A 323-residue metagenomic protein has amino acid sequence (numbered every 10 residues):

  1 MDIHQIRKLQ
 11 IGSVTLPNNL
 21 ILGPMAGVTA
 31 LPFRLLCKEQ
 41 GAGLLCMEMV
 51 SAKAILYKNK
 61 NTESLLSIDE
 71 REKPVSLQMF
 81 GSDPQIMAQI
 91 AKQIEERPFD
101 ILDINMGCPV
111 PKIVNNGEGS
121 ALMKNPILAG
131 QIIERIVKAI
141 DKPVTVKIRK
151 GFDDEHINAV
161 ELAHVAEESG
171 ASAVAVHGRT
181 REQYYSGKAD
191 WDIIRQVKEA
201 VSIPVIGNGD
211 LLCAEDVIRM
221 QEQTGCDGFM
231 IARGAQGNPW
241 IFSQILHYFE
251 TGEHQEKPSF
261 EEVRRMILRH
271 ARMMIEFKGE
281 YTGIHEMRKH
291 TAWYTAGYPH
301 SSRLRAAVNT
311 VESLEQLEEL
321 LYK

Functional and structural regions predicted by a protein language model:
M1-K8, G12, L16, L20 (+8 more regions): Alpha/beta catalytic cores of nucleotide-metabolism and tRNA/nucleoside-modifying enzymes
D2-Q10, M25-D100: Glycine-rich, positively charged N-terminal anion/phosphate-binding segment
L9-I21, K53-V75, C108, I113-N116 (+2 more regions): N-terminal small/glycine-rich loop or linker at the start of catalytic domains across soluble metabolic enzymes
L20-P24, L45-M47, V75-M79, L102 (+4 more regions): Hydrophobic faces of well-ordered beta-strands that scaffold small-molecule active sites in alpha/beta enzyme cores
M25, V50-A52, F80-S82, G107-P109 (+4 more regions): Active-site beta-loop-alpha junctions enriched in small/polar residues
E39, A88-E118, I127-I203: Alpha/beta enzyme core
L56-N61, V114-G117, I157-N158, S186-A189 (+2 more regions): Short secondary-structure transition/capping segments
